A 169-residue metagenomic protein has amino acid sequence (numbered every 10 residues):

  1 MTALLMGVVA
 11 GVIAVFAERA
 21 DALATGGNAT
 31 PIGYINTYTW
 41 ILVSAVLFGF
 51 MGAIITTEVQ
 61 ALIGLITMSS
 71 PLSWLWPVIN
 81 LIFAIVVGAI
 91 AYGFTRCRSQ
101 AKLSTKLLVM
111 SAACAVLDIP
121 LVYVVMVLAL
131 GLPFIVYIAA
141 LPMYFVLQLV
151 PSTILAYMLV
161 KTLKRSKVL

Functional and structural regions predicted by a protein language model:
M1-M51: Hydrophobic transmembrane alpha-helices
T2, S44, L62-I63, V125: Hydrophobic alpha-helical interface/terminus motif in multipass membrane transporters
V9-E18, W40, Q60, G64 (+4 more regions): Alpha-helical transmembrane segments of multipass membrane proteins
A14-P31, E58-A91: Interfacial aromatic-anchored transmembrane helix boundaries in multi-pass membrane proteins
R19-P31, W74-P77, R96-L169: Membrane-embedded alpha-helical hairpins and interfacial helices in multi-pass inner-membrane proteins
A45, A84-Y92, A156, V160: Hydrophobic transmembrane alpha-helices
G52-I66, K106-V116: Central hydrophobic cores of alpha-helical transmembrane segments in multi-pass integral membrane proteins
